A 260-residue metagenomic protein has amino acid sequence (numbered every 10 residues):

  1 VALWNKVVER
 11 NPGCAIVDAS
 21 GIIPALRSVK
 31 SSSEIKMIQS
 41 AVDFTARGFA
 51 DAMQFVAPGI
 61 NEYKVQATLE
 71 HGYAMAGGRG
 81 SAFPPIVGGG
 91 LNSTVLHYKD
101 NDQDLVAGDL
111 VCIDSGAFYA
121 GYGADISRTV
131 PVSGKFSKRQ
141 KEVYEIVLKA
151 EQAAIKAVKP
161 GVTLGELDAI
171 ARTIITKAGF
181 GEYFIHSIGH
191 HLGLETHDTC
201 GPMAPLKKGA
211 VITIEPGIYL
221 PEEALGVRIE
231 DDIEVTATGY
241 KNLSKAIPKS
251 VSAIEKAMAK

Functional and structural regions predicted by a protein language model:
V1-K260: Active-site neighborhoods and metal-handling regions in enzymes and metal-associated proteins
